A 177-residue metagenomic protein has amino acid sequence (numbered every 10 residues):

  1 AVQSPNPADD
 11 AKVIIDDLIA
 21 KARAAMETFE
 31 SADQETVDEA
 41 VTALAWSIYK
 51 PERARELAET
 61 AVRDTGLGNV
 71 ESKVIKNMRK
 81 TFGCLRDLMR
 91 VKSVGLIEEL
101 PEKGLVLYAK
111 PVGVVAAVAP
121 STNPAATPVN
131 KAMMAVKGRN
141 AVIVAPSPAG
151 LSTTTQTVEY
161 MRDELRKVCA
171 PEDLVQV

Functional and structural regions predicted by a protein language model:
A1-L105: N-terminal Rossmann-like NAD(P)+-binding subdomain of aldehyde/semialdehyde dehydrogenases
L96-V177: Rossmann-like NAD(P) dinucleotide-binding subdomain of oxidoreductase/dehydrogenase enzymes
